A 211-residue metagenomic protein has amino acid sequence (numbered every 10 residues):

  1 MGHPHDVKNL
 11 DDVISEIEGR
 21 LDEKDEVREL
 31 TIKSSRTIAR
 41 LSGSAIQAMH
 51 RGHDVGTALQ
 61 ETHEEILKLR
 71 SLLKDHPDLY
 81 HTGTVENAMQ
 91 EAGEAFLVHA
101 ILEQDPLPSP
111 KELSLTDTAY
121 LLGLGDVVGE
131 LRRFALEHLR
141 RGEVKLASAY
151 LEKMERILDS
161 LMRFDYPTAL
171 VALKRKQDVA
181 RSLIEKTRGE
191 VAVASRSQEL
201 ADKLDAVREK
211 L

Functional and structural regions predicted by a protein language model:
G2-H76: Leu/Val/Ala/Ile-rich N-terminal alpha-helices, chiefly Sec-type signal peptides and the beginnings
V7-E18, G43, D75-T84, H99-P110 (+1 more regions): Short charge-dense sequence patches
V13, S34-T37, L41-S44, E65-K68 (+6 more regions): Amphipathic, well-ordered alpha-helical segments in soluble domains
E23-S34, A48-D54, P77-N87, E112-G123 (+3 more regions): Non-transmembrane, amphipathic alpha-helical segments
G52, E103-D105, S197: Glycine-centered secondary-structure boundary/capping sites
G56-L115: Long, charged all-alpha helical bundle/coiled-coil segments in cytosolic proteins
A95-E152, R156: Long, charge-patterned amphipathic alpha-helical coiled-coil/hairpin "stalk" segments used as oligomerization
V144-L211: Long amphipathic all-alpha helical oligomerization modules
